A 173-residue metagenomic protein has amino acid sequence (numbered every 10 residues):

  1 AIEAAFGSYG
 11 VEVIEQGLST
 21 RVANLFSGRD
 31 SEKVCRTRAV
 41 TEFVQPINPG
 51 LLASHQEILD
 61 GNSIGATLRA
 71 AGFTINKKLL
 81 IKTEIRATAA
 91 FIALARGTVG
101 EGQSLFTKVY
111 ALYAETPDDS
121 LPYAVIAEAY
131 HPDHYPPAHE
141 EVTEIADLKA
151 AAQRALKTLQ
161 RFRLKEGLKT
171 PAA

Functional and structural regions predicted by a protein language model:
A1-V109, Y113-A173: N-terminal domain-onset segments
